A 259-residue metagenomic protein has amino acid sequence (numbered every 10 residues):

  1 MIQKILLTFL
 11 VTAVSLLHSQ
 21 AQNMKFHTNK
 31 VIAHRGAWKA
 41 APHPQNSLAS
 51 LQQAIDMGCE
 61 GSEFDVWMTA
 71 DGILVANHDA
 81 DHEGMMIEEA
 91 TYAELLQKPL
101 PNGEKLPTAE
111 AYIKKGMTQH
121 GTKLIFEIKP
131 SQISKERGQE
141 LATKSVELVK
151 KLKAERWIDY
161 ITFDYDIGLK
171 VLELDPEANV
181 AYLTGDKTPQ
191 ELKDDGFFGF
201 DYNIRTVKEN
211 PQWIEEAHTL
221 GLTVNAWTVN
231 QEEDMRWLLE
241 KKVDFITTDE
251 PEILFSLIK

Functional and structural regions predicted by a protein language model:
M1-K25: Bacterial Sec-dependent N-terminal signal peptides
Q20-K259: Phosphate-group recognition and catalysis centered on beta-loop-alpha active-site segments
